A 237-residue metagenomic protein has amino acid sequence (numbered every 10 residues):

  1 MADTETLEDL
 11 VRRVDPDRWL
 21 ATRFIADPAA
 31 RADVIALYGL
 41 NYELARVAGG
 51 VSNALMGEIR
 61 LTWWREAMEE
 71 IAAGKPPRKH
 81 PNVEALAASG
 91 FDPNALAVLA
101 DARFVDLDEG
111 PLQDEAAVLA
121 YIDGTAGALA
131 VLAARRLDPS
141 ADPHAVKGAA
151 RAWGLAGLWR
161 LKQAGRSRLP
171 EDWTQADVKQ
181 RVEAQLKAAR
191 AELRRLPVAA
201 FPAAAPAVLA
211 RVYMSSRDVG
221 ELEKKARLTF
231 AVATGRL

Functional and structural regions predicted by a protein language model:
M1-A85, I122-V131, V146-W159, A164-L237: Catalytic cores of Mg2+-dependent Asp-rich isoprenoid enzymes
G49, A88-F91, A134, D138: Amphipathic alpha-helical interaction elements
A67-D114: Hydrophobic/aromatic-rich structural module bridging two neighboring secondary-structure elements via a short loop
L99-R135: Internal, conserved structured core segments that host functional sites
D114, P139-K147: Short pre-active-site segment immediately N-terminal to the catalytic Zn-binding motif
